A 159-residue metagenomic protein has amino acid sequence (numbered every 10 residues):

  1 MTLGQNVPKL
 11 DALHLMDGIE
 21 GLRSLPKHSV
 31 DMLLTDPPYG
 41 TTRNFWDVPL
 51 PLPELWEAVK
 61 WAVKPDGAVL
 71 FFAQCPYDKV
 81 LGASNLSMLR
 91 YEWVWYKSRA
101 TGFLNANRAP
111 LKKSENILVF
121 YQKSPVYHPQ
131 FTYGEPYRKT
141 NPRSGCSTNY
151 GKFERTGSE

Functional and structural regions predicted by a protein language model:
M1-E159: Core catalytic lobe of class I
